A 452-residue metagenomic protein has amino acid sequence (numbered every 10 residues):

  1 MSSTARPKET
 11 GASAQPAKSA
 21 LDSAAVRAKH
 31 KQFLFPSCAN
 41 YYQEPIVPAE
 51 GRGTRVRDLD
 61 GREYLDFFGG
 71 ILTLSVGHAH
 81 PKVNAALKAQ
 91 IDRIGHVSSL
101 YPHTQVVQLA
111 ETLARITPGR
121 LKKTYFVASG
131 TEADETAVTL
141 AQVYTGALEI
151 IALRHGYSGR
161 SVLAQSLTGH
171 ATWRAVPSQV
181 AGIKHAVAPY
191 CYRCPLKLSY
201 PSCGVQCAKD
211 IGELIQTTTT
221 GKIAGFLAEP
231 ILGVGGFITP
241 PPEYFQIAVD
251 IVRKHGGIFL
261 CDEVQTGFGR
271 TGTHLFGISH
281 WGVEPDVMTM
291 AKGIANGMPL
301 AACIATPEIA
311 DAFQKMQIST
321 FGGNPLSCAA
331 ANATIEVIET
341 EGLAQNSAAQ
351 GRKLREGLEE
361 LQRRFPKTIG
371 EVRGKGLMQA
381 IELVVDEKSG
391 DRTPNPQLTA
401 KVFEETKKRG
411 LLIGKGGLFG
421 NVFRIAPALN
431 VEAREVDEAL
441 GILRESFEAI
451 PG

Functional and structural regions predicted by a protein language model:
S2-G452: Conserved N-terminal phosphate-binding loop of PLP-dependent enzymes in the Aspartate aminotransferase
